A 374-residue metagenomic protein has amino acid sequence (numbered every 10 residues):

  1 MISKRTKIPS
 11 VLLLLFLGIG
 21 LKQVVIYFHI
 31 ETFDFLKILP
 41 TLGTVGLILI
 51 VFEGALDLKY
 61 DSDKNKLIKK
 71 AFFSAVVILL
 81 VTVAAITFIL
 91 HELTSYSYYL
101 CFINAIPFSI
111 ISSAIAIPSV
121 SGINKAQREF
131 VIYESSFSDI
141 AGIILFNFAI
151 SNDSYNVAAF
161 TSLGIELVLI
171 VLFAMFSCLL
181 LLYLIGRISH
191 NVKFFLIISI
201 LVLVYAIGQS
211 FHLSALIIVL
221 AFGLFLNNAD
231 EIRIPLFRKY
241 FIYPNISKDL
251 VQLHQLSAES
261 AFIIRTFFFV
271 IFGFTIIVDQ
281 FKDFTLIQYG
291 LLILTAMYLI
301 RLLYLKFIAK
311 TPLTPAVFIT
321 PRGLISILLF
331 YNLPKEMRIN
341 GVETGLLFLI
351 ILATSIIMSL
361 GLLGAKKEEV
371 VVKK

Functional and structural regions predicted by a protein language model:
M1-K374: Transmembrane helical cores of multi-pass secondary ion antiporters/exchangers
